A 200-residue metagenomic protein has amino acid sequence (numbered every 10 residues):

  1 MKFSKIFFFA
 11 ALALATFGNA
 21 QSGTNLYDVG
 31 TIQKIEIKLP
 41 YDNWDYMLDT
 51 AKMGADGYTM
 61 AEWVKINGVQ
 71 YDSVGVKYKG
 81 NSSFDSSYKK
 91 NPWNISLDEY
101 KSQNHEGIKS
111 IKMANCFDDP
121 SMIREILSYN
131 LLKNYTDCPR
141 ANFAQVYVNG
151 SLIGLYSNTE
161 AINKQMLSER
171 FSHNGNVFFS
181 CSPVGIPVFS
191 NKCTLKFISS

Functional and structural regions predicted by a protein language model:
M1-S22: Bacterial Sec-dependent N-terminal signal peptides
A20-S200: Phosphate/dinucleotide-binding and metal-coordinating scaffold of catalytic cores in nucleotide-dependent enzymes
